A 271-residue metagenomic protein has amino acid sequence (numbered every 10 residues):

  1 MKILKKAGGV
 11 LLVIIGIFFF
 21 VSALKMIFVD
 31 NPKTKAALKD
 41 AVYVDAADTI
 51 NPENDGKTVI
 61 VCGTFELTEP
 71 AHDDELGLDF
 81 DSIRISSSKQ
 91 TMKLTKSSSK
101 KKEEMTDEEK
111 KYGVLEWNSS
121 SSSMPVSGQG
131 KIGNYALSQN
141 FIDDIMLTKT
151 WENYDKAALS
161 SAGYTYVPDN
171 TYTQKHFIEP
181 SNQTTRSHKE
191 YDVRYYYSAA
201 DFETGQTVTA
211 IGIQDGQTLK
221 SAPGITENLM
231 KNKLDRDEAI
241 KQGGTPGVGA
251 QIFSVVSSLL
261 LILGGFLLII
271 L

Functional and structural regions predicted by a protein language model:
M1-A36, S257, L263-L267: Hydrophobic secretory-pathway targeting helix
K6, L38-D40, E66-P70: A short linear-motif detector with a strong N-terminal bias
S22-K25, D30, D45, F65 (+2 more regions): Functionally constrained cores in energy, signaling, and assembly domains
I27-E53: Alpha-helical transmembrane signal-anchor/signal-peptide segments
I27-N31, K57, D81-L271: Charged, low-complexity helical/coil segments in non-catalytic cytosolic or luminal regions
D40, L78-D79: Short, charged/polar low-complexity linear motifs in solvent-exposed/disordered segments
V44-G77: Short extracytoplasmic
